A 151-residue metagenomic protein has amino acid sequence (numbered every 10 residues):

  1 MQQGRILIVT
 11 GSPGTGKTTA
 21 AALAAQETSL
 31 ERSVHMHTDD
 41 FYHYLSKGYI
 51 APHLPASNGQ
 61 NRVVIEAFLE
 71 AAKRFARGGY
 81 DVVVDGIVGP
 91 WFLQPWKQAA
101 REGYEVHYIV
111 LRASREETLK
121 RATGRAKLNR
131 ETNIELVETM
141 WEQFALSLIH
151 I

Functional and structural regions predicted by a protein language model:
Q2-I6: Pre-Walker A (Motif I) flank of P-loop NTPase domains
V9: Hydrophobic anchor at the beta1->P-loop junction of P-loop NTPases
P13: The conserved Walker
T18: Walker A/P-loop
A22-A67: Conserved substrate/cofactor phosphate-moiety recognition/catalytic segment in nucleotide-dependent phosphotransferases
Q60-E102: Glycine-rich phosphate-binding loop used to anchor ATP phosphates in small-molecule kinases, encompassing both
A100-A145: A glycine- and Lys/Arg-enriched "phosphate-lid" helix/loop adjacent to the NTP-binding pocket of small-molecule kinases
I149-I151: Conserved small/polar residues in nucleotide/adenosyl-binding loops
